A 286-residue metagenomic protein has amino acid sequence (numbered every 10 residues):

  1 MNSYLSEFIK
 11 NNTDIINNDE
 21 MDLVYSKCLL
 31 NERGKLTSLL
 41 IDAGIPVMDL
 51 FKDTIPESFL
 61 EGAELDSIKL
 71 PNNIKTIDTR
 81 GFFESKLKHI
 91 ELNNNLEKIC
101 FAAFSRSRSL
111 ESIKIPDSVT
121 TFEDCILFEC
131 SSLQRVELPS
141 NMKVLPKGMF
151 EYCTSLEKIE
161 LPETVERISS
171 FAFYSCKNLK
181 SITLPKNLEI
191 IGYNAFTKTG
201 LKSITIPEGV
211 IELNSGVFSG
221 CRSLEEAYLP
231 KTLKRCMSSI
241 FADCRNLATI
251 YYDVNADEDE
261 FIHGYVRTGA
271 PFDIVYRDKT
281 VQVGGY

Functional and structural regions predicted by a protein language model:
S3-T54, A63-T76, S85-K98, R108-T121 (+7 more regions): Structural signature of tandem-repeat unit edges
S58, T79-G81, C100-A103, D124-I126 (+5 more regions): Consensus positions within tandem repeat domains that build extended binding/scaffold surfaces
F59, Y265-I274: Short, conserved catalytic or adaptor-binding loops enriched in Gly and charged residues
A242, H263-Y265: A structural signal for leucine-rich repeat
